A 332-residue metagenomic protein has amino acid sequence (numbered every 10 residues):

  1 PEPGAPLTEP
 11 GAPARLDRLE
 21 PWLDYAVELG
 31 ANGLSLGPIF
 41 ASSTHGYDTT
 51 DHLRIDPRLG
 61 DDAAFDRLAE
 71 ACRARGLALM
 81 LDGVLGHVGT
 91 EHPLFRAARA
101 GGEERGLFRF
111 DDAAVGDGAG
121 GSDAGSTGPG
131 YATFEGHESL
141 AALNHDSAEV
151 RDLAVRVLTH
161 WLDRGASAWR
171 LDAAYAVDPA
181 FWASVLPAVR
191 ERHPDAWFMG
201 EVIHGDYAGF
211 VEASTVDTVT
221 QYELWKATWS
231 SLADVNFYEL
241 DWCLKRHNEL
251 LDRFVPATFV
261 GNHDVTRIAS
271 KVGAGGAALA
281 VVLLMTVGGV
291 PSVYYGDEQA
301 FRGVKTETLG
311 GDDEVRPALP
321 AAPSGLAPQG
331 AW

Functional and structural regions predicted by a protein language model:
P1-E2, F40-S42, L85-G86, L162 (+6 more regions): Short, solvent-exposed loop/turn segments at secondary-structure junctions
P1-N32, I39-R164, V185, V189-R192 (+1 more regions): Substrate-binding/active-site clefts of carbohydrate-active enzymes
A31, A166-A168, V216-D217, G289-V290: A structural motif
A69-A78, F95-G102, R156-T159, R170-P256 (+3 more regions): Active-site-proximal helices and loops of the catalytic beta/alpha 8
V265, A278, T286, E307-G310: Substrate-binding and catalytic surfaces of secreted/luminal carbohydrate-active proteins
T266-V272: Short, solvent-exposed helix-loop connector elements
L284, G288-R302: Substrate-binding cleft of secreted/luminal carbohydrate-active enzymes
